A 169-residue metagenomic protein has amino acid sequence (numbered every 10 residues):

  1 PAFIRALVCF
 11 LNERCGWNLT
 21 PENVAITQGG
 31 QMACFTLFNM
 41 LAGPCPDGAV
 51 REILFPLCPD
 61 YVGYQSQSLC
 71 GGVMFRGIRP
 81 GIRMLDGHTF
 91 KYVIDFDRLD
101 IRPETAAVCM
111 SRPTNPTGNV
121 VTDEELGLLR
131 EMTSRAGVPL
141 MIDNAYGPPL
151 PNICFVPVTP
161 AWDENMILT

Functional and structural regions predicted by a protein language model:
P1-G137, M141-I167: Conserved core of the PLP fold type I
